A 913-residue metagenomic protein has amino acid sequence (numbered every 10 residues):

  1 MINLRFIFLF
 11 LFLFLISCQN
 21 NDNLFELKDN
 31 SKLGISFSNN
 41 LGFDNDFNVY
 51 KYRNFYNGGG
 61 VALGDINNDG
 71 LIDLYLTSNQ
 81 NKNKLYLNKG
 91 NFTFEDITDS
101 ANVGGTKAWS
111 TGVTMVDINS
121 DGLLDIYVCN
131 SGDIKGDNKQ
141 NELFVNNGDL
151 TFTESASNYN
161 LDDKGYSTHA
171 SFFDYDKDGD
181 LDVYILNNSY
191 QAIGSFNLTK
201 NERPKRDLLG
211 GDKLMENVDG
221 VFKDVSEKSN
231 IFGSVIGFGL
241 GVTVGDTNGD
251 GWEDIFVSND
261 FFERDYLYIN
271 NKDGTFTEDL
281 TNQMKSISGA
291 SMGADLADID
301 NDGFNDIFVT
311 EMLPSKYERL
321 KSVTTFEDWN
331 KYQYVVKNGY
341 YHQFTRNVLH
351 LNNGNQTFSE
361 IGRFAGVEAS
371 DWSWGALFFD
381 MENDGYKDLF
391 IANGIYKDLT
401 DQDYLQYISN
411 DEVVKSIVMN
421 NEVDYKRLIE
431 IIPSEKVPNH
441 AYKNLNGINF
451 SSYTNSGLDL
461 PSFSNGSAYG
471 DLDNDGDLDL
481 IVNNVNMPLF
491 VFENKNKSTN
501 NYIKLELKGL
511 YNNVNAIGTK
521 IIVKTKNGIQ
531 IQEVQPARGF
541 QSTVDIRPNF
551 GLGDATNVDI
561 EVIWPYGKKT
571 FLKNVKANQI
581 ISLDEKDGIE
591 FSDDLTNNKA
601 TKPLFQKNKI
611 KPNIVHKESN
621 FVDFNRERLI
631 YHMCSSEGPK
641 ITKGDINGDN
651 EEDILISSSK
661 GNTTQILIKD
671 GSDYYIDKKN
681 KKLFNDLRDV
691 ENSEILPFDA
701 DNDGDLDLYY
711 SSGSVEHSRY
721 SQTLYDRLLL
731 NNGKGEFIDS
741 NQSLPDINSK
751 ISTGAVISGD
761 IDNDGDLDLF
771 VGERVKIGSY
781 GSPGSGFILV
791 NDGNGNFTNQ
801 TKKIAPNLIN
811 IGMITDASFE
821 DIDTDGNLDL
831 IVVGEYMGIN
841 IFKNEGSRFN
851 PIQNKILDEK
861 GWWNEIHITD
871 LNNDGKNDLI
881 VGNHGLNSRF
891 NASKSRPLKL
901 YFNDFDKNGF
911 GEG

Functional and structural regions predicted by a protein language model:
C18-L24, D29-L33, N40-V49, L428-H440 (+5 more regions): Gly/Ser/Thr/Pro-enriched helix-cap/hinge segments flanking short amphipathic alpha-helices
L24-N45, K51-R53, E95-S110, S155-G165 (+17 more regions): Short loop/turn motifs that recur once per blade in beta-propeller domains
F25, L71-S78, L124-N130, V183-N187 (+10 more regions): Hydrophobic beta-strand segments that make up the repeating blades of beta-propeller and related beta-repeat
F25-E26, K82-I97, D137-S155, G194-V225 (+11 more regions): Beta-propeller blade repeat segments, especially FG-GAP/WD-type strand-to-loop junctions in 6- to 7-bladed propeller
G58-N68, L87, S110-S120, V145 (+18 more regions): Beta-propeller blade termini
D69, D73, D121, D125 (+20 more regions): Acidic carboxylate motifs that coordinate Ca2+ or other divalent cations, activating on Asp/Glu
C129-D137, N187-D207, P314-G339, I395-P433 (+4 more regions): Short, conserved, GDST-rich strand-edge loop motifs in beta-rich repeat architectures
Y166-H169, F276-E278, N282-L313, K337 (+5 more regions): Repeat-solenoid scaffold signature
